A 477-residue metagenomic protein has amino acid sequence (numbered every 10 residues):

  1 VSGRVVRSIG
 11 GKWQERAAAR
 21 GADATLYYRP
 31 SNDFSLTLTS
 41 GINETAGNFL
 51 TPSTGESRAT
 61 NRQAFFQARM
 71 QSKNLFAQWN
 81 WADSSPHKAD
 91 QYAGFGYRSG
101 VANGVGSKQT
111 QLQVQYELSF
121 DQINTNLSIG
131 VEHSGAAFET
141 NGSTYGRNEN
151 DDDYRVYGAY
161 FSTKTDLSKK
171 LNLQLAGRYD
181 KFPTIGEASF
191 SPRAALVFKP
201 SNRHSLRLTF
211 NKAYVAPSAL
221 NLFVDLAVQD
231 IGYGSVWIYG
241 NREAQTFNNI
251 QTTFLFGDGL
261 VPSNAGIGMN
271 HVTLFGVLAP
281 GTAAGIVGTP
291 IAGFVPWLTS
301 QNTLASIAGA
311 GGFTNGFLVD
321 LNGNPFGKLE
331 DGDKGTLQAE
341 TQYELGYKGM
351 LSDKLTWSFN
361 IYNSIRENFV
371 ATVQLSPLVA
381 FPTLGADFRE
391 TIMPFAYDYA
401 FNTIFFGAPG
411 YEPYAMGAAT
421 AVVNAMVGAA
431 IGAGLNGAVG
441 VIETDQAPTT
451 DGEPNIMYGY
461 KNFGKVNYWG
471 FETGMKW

Functional and structural regions predicted by a protein language model:
V1, L38-S40, A77-W79, L127-V131 (+6 more regions): Membrane-embedded beta-strand positions of outer-membrane beta-barrel proteins
V1-A46, N61-F66: Transmembrane beta-barrel wall of Gram-negative outer-membrane proteins
V1-S2, A19, T39-N43, N48-E56 (+8 more regions): Outer-membrane beta-barrel translocator domains and adjoining extracellular loop/strand segments of Gram-negative
G3-G10, G47-P52, K88-G100, G142-R147 (+5 more regions): Extracytoplasmic loops and strand-loop junctions of Gram-negative outer membrane beta-barrel proteins
W13-A18, A46, G55-R62, Y97-K108 (+5 more regions): Replace "Gram-negative outer membrane beta-barrel proteins" with "bacterial and organellar outer membrane beta-barrel
R29-N43, R62-G186: Face-selective signature of the C-terminal outer-membrane beta-barrel domain
E56-N61, F65, Q71, G104-S107 (+6 more regions): Outer-membrane beta-barrel signature, preferentially recognizing the C-terminal barrel domain of Gram-negative
Q111-Q115, D152-Y160, S300, L304 (+4 more regions): Outer membrane beta-barrel strand-and-loop segments of large Gram-negative receptors, especially TonB-dependent
